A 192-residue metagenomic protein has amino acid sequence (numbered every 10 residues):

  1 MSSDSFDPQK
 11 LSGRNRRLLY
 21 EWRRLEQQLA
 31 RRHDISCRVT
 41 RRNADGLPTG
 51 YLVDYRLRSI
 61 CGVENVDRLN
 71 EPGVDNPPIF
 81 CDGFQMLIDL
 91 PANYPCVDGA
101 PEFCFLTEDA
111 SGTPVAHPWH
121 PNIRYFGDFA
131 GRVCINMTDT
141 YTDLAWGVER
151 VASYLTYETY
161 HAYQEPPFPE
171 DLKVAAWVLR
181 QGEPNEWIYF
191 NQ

Functional and structural regions predicted by a protein language model:
M1-G83, N93-Q192: UBC/E2-like fold recognition across ubiquitin and ubiquitin-like conjugation systems, capturing catalytically active
